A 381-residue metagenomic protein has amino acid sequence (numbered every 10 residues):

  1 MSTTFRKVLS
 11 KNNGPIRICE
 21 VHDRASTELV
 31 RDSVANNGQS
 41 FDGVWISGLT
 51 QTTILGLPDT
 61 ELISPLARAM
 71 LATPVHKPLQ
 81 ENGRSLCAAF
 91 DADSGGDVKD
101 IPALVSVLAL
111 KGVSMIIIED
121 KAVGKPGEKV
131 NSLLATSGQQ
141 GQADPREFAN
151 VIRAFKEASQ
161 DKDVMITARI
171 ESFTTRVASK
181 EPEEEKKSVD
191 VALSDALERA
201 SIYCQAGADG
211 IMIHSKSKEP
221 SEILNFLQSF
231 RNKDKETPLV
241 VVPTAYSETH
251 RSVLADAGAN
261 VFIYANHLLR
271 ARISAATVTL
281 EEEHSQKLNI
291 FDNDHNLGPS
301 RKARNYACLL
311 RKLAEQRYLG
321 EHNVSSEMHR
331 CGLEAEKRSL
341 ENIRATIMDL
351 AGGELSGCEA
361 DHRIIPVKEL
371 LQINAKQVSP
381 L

Functional and structural regions predicted by a protein language model:
S2-V241, E248-N260, I373-S379: Alpha/beta enzyme core
V242-P243, H267: A generic structural motif
A245-E248, R270-A271: Small/polar glycine-rich anion-binding or flexible loop at a beta-alpha turn
F262-Y264: Glycine-rich phosphate-binding loop
N266-L381: Extended, intrinsically disordered, low-complexity segments
